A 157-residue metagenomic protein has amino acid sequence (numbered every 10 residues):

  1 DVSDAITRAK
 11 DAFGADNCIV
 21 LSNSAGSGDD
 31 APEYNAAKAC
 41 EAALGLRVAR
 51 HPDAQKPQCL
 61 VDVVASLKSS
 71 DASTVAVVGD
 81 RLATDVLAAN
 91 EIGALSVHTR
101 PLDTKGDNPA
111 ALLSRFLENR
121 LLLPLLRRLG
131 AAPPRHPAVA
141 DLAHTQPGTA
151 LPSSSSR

Functional and structural regions predicted by a protein language model:
D1-V77, R81-R157: Asp-based, Mg2+/Mn2+-dependent phosphohydrolase catalytic module
